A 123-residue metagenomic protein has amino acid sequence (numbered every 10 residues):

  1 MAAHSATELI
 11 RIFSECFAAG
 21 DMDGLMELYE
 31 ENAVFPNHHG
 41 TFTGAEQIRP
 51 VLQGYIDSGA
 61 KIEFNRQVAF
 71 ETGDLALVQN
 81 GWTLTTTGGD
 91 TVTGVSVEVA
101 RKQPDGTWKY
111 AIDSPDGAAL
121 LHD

Functional and structural regions predicted by a protein language model:
M1-G24, V34-D123: A beta-strand edge to alpha-helix "cap/lid" segment located at domain peripheries
E31: Short glycine-dipeptide loop
